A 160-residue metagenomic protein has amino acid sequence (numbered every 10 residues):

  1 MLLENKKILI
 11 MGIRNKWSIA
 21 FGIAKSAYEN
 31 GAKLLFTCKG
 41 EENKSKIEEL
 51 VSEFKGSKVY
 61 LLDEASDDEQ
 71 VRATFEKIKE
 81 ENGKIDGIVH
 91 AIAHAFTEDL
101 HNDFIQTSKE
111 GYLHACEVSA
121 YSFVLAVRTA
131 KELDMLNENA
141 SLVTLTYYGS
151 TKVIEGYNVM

Functional and structural regions predicted by a protein language model:
L2-T37: Canonical Rossmann dinucleotide-binding motif of NAD(H)/NADP(H)-dependent dehydrogenases/reductases, specifically
K7-L9, I88-A93: Conserved hydrophobic beta-strands of the Rossmann-like cofactor-binding core in SDR/related NAD(P)H-dependent
G12-F21, A93-M160: Catalytic loop of short-chain dehydrogenase/reductase
G40-N43: Helix N-cap at the beta1-alpha1 junction of Rossmann-like dinucleotide-binding domains, i.e., the first residues
S45-L50: Short alpha-helix adjacent to the SAM-binding motif of class I
V51-E69: Rossmann-fold cofactor-recognition segment
A65-E81: Conserved Rossmann-fold cofactor-binding substructure of NAD(P)-dependent oxidoreductases
K84-I85, Y112: Local beta-strand N-terminus motif with an aromatic residue
